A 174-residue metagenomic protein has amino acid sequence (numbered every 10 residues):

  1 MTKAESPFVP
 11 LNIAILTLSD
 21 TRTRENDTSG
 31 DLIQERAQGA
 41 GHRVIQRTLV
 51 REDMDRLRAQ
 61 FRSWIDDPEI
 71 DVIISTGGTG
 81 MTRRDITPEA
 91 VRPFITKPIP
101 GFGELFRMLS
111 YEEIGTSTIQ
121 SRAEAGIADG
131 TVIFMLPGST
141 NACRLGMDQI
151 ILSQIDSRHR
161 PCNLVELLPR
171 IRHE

Functional and structural regions predicted by a protein language model:
M1-E174: Non-catalytic beta/alpha edge segments that cap or flank active sites
